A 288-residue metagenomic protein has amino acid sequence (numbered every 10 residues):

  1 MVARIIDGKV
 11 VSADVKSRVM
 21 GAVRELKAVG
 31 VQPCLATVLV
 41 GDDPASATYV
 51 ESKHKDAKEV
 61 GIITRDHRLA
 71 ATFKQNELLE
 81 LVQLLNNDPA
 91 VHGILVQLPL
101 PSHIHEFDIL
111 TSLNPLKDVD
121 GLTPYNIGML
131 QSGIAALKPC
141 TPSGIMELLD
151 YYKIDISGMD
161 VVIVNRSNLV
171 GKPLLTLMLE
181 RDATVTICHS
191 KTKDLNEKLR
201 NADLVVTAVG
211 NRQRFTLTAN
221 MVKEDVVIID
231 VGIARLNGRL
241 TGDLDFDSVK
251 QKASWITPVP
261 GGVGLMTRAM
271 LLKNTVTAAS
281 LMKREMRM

Functional and structural regions predicted by a protein language model:
M1-V31: Positively charged, low-complexity intrinsically disordered leader regions
P33-G41: Short beta-strand segments enriched in small/hydrophobic residues
V40-K55, A136-V227, L236-D247: Glycine-rich phosphate/diphosphate-binding loop of Rossmann-like nucleotide-binding domains
A57-A71, V185-I187: Short beta-strand elements in bilobed, periplasmic/extracellular small-molecule ligand-binding domains
E77-P89: Short, well-structured alpha-helical segments in soluble
L95-I156, K198, R212-F215: Anion-binding alpha/beta catalytic cores of soluble intermediary-metabolism enzymes, centered on
L98, V209, V231-G232: Glycine-rich, N-terminal phosphate-binding loop of Rossmann-like dinucleotide-binding domains
E106-I127, G232-M286: Rossmann-fold NAD(P)-binding glycine/threonine-rich loop
